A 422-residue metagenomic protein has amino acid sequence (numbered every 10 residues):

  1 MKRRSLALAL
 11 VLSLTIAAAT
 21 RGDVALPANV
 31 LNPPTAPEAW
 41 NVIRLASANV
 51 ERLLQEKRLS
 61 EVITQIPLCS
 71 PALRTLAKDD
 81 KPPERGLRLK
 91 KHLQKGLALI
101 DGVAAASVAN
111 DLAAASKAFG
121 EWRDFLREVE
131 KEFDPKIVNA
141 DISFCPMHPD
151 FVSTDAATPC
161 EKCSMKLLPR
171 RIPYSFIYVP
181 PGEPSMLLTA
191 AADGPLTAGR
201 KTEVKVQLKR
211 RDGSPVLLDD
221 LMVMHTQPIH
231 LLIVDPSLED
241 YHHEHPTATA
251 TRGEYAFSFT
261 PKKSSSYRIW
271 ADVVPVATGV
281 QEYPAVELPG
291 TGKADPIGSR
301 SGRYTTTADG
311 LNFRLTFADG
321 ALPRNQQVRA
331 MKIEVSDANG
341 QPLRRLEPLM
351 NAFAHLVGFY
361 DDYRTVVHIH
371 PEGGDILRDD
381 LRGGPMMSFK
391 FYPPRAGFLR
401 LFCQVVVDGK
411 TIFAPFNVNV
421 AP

Functional and structural regions predicted by a protein language model:
M1-R4: Positively charged n-region of N-terminal signal peptides that target proteins for export
A7-A17: Bacterial N-terminal signal peptides
T20-P422: Intrinsically disordered, low-complexity terminal tails/loops enriched in metal-binding residues
